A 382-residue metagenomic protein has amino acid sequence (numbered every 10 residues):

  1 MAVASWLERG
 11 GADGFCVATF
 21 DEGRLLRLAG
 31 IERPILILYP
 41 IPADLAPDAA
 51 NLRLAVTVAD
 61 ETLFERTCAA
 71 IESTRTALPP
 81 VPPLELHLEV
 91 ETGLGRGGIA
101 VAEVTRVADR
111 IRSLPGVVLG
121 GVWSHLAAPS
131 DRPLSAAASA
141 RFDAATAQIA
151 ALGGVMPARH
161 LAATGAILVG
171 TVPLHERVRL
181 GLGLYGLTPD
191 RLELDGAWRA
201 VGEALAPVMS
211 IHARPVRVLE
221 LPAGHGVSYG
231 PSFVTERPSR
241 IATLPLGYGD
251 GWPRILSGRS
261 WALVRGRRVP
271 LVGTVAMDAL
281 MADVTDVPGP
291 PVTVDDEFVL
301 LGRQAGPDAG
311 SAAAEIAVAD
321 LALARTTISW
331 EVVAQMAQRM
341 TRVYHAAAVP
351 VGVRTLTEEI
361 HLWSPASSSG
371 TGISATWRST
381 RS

Functional and structural regions predicted by a protein language model:
M1-G10, E65, A69-E72, L78-E85 (+3 more regions): Active-site loop/helix belt of alpha/beta enzymes
M1-L54, E61-L63, T164: N-terminal active-site wall of soluble small-molecule enzyme domains
A12, I31-R33, L52, V81-L84 (+8 more regions): Short coil/turn connectors at secondary-structure junctions
I37, L119, P215, L271-V272: A structural signal for short, hydrophobic beta-strand segments that form beta-sheets in beta-rich/all-beta domains
E72-V81, P288-G289, A305-A314, G370-T376: Intrinsically disordered, low-complexity terminal tails and inter-domain linkers enriched for S/T/G/P/D/E
E220-S364, T380: C-terminal accessory subdomain/extension
S364-S382: Low-acidity, Ser/Thr- and Arg-rich intrinsically disordered low-complexity segments
